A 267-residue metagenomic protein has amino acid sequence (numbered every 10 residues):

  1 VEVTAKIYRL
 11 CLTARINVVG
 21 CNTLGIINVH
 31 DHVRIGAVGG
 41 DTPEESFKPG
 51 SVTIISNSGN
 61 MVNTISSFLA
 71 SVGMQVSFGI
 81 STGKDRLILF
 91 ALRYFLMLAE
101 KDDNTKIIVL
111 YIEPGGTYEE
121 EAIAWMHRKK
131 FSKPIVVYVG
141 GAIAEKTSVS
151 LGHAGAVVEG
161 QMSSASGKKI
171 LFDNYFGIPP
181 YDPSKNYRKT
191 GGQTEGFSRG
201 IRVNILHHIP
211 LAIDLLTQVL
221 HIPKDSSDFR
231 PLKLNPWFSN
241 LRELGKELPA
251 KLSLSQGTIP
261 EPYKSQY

Functional and structural regions predicted by a protein language model:
V1-Y267: Catalytic-core regions of core metabolic enzymes, especially those transforming organic acids/acyl-group intermediates
